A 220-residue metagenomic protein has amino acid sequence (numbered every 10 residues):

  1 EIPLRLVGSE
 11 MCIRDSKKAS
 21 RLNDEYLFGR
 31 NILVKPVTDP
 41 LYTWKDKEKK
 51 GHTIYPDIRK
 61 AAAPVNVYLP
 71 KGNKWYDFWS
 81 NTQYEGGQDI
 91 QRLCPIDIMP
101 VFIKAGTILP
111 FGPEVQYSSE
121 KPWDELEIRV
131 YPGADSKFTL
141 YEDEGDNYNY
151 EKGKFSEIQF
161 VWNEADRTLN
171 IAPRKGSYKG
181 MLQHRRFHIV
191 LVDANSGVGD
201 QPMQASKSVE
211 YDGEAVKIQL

Functional and structural regions predicted by a protein language model:
E1-G8, C12-I13: Single conserved hydrophobic/aromatic residue that forms the stacking wall/gate of nucleotide- or nucleobase-binding
R5-G8, G29, G106, G176: Glycine-centered flexibility sites
D15-K18: Long, low-complexity segments enriched in small/aliphatic residues
S20-A134, A165-R167, N195-G199: Carbohydrate-interacting/catalytic domains
I98-A215: Accessory, solvent-exposed terminal regions and/or long lumenal/extracellular loops of proteins
K217-L220: Exposed aromatic-hydrophobic patches
